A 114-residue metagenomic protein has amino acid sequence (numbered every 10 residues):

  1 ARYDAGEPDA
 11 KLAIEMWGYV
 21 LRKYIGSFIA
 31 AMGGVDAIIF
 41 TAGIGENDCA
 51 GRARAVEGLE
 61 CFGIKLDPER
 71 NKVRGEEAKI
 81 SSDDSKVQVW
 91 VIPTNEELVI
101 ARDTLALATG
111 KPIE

Functional and structural regions predicted by a protein language model:
A1-A31: Adenine-nucleotide phosphate-binding core of ATP-dependent small-molecule kinases
A1-Y3, I14, I25, I39-I44 (+2 more regions): Active-site proximal loops enriched in glycine and acidic residues that flank catalytic Cys/His/Asp and coordinate
S27, R54, D103-A106: Alpha-helical scaffold segments in soluble metabolic enzymes
G34-D36, K86-V87: Short coil/turn connectors at secondary-structure junctions
D36-G58: Glycine-rich phosphate-binding loops at beta-strand->alpha-helix junctions
A53-E96: Conserved phosphate-binding/catalytic loops in two-lobed NTP-binding clefts
S85-E114: Peripheral docking tails and interdomain loops at the edges of cofactor- or intermediate-handling domains
